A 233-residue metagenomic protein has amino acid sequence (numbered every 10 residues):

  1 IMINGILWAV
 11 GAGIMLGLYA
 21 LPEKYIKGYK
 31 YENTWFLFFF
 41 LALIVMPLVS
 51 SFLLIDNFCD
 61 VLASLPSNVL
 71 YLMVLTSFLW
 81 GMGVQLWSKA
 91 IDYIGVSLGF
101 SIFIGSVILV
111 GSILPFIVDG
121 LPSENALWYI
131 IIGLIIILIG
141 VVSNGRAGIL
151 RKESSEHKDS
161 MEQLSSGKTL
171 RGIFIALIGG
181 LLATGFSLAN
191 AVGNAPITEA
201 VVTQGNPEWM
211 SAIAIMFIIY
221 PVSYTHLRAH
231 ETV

Functional and structural regions predicted by a protein language model:
G5-A9, F58-M82, L170-I178, E231: Loop-to-transmembrane-helix transition segments
L18-L41, A189-P221: Juxtamembrane helix-loop-helix junctions in multi-pass membrane proteins
Y29-N33, L86-I102, G120-L121, T198-E199: Structural motif at transmembrane-helix junctions in multi-pass transporters
F40-M46, N125-D159, I173: Hydrophobic transmembrane alpha-helices of multi-pass small-molecule transport proteins
D56-S64, D119-E124, A191-N206: Membrane-interface helix termini and inter-helical loops of multi-pass transporters
S106-W128: C-terminal transmembrane-helix exit sites in multi-pass transporters
I136-S143, R171-A189, I218-Y224: Alpha-helical transmembrane segments of multi-pass integral membrane proteins
T225-T232: Conserved small/polar residues in nucleotide/adenosyl-binding loops
